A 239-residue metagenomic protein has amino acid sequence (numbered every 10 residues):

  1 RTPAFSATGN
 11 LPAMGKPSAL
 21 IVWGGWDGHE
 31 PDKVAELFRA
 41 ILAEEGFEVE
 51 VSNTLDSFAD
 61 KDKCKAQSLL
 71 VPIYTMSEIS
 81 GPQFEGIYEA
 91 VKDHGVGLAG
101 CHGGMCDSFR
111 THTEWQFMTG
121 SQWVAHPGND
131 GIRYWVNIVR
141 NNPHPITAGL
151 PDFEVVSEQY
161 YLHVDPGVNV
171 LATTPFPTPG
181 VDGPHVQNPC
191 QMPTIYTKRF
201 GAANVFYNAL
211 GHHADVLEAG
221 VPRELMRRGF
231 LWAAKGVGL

Functional and structural regions predicted by a protein language model:
A7-S18, A40, E44, P179-P193 (+1 more regions): Extracellular ligand-binding/catalytic regions of CAZymes and related secreted enzymes and adhesion modules
G9-I21, W26-D107: Helical hinge/lid and interdomain linker segments adjacent to catalytic or ligand-binding clefts that mediate domain
W26-D27, S77, M105-D107, P175-T178 (+2 more regions): Short, solvent-exposed loop/turn segments at secondary-structure junctions
K33, L37, G86, P145 (+1 more regions): Extracytoplasmic/secreted proteins, especially bacterial periplasmic and envelope-associated proteins
A43, K65, N129-G201: Catalytic beta-strand/loop cores that center a nucleophilic Ser/Cys/Thr and support acyl-enzyme chemistry
E48-E50, N169, N204: Conserved beta-strand segments of alpha/beta enzyme cores
S77-G149: A glycine-rich, often tryptophan-bearing local segment used as a flexible ligand/cofactor-contacting loop or short
G97-A99, L171, F206: Structural detector of well-ordered beta-strand residues that form the stable sheet scaffold of enzyme domains
